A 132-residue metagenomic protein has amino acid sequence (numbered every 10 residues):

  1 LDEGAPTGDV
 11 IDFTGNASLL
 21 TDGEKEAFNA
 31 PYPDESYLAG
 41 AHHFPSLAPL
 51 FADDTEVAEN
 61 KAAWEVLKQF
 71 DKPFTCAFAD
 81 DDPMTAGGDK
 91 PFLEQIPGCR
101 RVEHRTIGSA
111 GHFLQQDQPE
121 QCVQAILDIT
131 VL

Functional and structural regions predicted by a protein language model:
L1-T7: Flexible "cap/lid" loop of the alpha/beta hydrolase fold
E3, F70, Q115, P119: Aromatic-acidic/polar surface patches that form glycan- and anion
T7-L20, A27-P33, L47-A52: Helix-loop "lid/cap" segments that line or gate small-molecule binding pockets
I11, K25-N29, H42-P45, V123 (+1 more regions): Non-transmembrane alpha-helical segments in soluble domains of secreted/periplasmic/extracellular proteins
L19, S36-P97: Conserved serine/cysteine hydrolase catalytic core
F28, A41, L67, C76-A79 (+3 more regions): Generic structural signal for small/hydrophobic residues in well-ordered secondary structure, especially within
C99-L132: Catalytic active-site module of serine/aspartate enzymes centered on a nucleophile-bearing elbow/loop
